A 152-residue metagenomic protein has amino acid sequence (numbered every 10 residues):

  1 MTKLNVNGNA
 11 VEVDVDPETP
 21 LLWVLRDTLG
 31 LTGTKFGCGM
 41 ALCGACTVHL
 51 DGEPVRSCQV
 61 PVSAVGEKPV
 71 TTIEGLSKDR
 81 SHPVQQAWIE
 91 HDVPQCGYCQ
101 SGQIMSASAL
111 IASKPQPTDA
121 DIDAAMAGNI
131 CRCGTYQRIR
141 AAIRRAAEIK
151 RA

Functional and structural regions predicted by a protein language model:
M1-A152: Signature of N-terminal electron-transfer/Fe-S-associated modules in redox systems
